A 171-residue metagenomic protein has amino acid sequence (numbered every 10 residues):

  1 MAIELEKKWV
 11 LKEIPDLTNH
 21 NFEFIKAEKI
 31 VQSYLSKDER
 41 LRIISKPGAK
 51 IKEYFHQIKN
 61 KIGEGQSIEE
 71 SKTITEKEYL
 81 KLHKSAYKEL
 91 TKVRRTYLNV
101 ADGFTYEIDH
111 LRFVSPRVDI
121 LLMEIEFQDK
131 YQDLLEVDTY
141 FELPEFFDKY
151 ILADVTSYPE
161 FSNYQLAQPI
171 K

Functional and structural regions predicted by a protein language model:
M1-K171: Phosphate-end processing signature that detects enzymes handling 5′-triphosphorylated RNA and polyphosphate
